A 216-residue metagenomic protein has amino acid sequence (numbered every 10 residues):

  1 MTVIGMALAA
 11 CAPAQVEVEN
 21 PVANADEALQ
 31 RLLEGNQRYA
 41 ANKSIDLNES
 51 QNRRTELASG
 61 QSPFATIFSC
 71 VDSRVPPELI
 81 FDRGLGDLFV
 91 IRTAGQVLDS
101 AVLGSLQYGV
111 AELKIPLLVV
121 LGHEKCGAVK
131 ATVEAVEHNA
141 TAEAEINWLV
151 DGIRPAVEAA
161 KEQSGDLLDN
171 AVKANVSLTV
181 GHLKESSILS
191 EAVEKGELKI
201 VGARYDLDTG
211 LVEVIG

Functional and structural regions predicted by a protein language model:
M1-A14: N-terminal export signals
C11-G60, L85-G86, G95-K114, G127-G216: Divalent-metal-activated hydrolytic enzyme cores
S69-R74, A94-V97, H123-C126: Short glycine-enriched loops at secondary-structure junctions
R74-I91: Catalytic core of membrane glycerolipid acyltransferases/transacylases, capturing the structured, soluble-facing
V120: Conserved functional hotspot residues or short segments at active or partner-binding sites across diverse domains
